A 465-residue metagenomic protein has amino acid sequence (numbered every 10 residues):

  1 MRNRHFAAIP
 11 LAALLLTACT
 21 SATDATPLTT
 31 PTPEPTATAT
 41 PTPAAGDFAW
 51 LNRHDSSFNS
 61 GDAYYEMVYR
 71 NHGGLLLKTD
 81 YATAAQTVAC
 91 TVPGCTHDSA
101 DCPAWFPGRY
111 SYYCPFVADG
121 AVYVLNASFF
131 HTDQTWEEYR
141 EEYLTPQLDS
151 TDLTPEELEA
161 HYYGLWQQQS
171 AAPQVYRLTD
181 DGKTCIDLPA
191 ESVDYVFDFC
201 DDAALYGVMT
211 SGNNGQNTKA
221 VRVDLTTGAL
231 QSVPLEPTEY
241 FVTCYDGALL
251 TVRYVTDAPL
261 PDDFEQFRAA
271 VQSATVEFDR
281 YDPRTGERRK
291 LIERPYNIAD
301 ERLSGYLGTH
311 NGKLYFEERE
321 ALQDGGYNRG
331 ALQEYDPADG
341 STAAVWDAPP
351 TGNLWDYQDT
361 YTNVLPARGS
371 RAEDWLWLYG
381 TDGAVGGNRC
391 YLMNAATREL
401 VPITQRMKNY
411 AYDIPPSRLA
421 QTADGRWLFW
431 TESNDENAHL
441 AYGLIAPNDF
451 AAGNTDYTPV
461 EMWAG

Functional and structural regions predicted by a protein language model:
M1-F6, P10: Positively charged n-region of N-terminal signal peptides that target proteins for export
L15-A18: C-terminal motif of bacterial Sec signal peptides marking the signal peptidase cleavage site
T20-A22: Bacterial signal peptide processing site
L28-T87: An edge-strand/N-cap motif at the start of beta-rich repeat modules
P41-A49, G74-S99, D133-A190, N213-L235 (+4 more regions): Surface-exposed loop/turn elements that mediate protein-protein interactions on large endomembrane-trafficking
A49-S60, A100-F116, E191-D202, L235-D246 (+4 more regions): Repeated scaffold domains used in trafficking and secretory/extracellular systems, primarily beta-propellers
D55-H72, S111-Q134, D149-Q168, D202-N213 (+4 more regions): Short beta-strand elements that form the blades of beta-propeller/WD-repeat-like and other beta-sheet-rich scaffold
T83, D119, D181, D201-D202 (+6 more regions): Acidic/polar residues in short coil/turn loops that connect beta-strands within repeat-based beta-sheet scaffolds
